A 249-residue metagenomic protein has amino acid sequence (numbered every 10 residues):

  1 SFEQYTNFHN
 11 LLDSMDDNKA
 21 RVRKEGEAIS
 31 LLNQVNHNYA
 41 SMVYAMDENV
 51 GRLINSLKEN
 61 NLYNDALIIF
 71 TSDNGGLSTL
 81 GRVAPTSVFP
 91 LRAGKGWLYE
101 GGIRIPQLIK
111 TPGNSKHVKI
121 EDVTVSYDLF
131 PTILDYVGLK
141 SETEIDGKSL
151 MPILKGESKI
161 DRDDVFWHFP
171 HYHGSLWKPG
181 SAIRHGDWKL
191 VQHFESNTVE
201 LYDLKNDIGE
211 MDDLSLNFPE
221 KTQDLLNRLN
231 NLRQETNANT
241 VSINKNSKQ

Functional and structural regions predicted by a protein language model:
S1-Y127, Y136-I145, Q192-S196, K205-M211 (+3 more regions): Active-site-proximal cap/lid insertion segments
Q4-N7, G96, F166, L176 (+1 more regions): Residues in intrinsically disordered, low-complexity segments of regulatory proteins
S41, K178-P179: Short loop/turn microsegments at loop-to-beta-strand junctions
K95-E100, P170-G174, G180-S181: Short Gly/Pro-enriched turn/cap motifs at secondary-structure boundaries
P112, K148, F169-H171: Histidine- and/or cysteine-centered catalytic micro-motif in compact active-site loops
K116, S175-L176: A short, acidic/glycine-rich surface segment
L134, G138-L139, L150-F169, P179-Q249: C-terminal accessory region downstream of the catalytic core in glycan-modifying enzymes
